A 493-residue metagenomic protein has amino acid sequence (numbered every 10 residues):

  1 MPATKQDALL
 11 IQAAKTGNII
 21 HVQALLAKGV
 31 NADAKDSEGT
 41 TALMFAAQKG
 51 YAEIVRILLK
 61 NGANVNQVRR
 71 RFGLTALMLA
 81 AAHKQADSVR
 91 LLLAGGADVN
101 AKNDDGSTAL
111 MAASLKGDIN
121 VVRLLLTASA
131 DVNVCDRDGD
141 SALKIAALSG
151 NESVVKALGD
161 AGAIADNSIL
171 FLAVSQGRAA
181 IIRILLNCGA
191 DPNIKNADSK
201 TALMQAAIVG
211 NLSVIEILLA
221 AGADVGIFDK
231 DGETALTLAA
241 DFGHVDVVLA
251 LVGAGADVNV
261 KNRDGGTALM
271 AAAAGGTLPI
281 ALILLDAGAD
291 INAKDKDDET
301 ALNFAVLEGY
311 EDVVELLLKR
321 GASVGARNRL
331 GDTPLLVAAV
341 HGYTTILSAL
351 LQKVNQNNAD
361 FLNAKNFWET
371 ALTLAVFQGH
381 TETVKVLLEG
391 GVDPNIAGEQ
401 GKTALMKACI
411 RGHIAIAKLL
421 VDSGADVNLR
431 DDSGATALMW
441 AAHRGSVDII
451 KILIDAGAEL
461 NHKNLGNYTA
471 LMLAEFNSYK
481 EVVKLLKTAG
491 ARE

Functional and structural regions predicted by a protein language model:
M1-L9, K156-I169, S175, C188 (+8 more regions): Ankyrin-repeat-protein effector appendages
M1-T41, F45, I181-I194: N-terminal segments that cap or nucleate solenoid repeat domains
A3, D36, R69-R70, N103 (+10 more regions): Ankyrin repeat boundary/linker residues
Q6, G39, F72-G73, G106 (+11 more regions): Start-of-repeat signature of ankyrin repeats
Q12-G17, F45-Y51, L79-Q85, A112-D118 (+11 more regions): Ankyrin repeat A-helix N-terminal signature
N18-L26, A52-L59, Q85-L93, D118-L126 (+11 more regions): Ankyrin repeat structural motif
A32, V65, V99, V132 (+11 more regions): Ankyrin-repeat inter-repeat connecting loop/turn
N366-E369, T373-Q378, E382-K385, E389-K418 (+2 more regions): Eukaryotic tandem repeat interaction scaffolds
